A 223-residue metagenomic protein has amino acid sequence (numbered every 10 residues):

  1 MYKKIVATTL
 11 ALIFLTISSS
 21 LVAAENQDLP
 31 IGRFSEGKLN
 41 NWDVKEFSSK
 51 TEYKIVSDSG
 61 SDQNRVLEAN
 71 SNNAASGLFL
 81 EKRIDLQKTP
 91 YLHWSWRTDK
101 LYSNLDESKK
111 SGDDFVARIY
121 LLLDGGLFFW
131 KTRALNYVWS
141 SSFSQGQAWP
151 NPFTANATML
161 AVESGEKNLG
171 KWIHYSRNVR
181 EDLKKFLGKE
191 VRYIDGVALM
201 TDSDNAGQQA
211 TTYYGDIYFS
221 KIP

Functional and structural regions predicted by a protein language model:
M1-T9: Bacterial N-terminal signal peptides that target proteins for export
T9-S18: Bacterial N-terminal signal peptides
A23-F47: Extracellular carbohydrate-recognition regions
F34, V197, D216-F219: Extracellular beta-strand elements of beta-rich domains used for carbohydrate recognition/degradation or cell-matrix
K54-G77: Short carbohydrate-recognition loop motifs
E81-L92, E166-L169, E190: Extracellular/lumenal carbohydrate-interaction signature centered on repeated Trp-anchored short motifs
G112-A157: Extracellular/luminal beta-rich ligand-recognition and adhesion surfaces characterized by aromatic-Gly/Pro-enriched
D114-I119, A155-G165, L169-G207: Extracellular beta-strand ligand-recognition surfaces/modules
